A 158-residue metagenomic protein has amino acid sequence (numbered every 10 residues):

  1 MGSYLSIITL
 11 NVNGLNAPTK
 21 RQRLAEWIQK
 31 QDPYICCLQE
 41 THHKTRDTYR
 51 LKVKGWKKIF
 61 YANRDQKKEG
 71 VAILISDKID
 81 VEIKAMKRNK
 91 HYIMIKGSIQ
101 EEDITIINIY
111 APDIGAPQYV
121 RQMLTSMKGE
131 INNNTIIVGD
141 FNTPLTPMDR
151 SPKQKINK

Functional and structural regions predicted by a protein language model:
M1-K158: A shared catalytic/ligand-binding motif for oxyanion handling
